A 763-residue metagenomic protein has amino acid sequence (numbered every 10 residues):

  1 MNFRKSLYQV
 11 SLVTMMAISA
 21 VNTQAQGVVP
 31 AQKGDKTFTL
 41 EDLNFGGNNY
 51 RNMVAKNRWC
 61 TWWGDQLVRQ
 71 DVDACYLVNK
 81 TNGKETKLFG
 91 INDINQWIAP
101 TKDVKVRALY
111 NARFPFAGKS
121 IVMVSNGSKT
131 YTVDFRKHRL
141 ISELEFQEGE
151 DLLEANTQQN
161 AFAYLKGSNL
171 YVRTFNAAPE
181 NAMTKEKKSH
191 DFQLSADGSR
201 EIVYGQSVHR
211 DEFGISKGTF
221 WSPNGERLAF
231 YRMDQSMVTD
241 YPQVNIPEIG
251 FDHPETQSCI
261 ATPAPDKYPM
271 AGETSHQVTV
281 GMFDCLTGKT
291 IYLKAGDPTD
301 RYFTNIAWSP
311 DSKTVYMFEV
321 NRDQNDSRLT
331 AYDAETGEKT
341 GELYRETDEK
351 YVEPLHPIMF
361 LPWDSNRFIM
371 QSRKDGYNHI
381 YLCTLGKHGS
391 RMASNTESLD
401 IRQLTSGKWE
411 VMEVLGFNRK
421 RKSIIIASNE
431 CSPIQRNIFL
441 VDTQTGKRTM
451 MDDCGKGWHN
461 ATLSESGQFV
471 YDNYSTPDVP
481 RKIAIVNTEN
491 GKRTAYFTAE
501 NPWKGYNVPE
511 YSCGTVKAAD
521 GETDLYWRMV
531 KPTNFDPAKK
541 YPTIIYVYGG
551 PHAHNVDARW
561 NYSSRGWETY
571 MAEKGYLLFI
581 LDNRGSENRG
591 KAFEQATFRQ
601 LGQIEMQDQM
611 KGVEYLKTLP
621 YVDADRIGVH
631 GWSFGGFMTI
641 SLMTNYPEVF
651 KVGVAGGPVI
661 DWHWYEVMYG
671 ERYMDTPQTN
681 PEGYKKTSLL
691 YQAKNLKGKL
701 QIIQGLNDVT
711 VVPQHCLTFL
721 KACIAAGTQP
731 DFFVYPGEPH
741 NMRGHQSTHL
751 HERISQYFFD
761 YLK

Functional and structural regions predicted by a protein language model:
M1-A31: Bacterial Sec-dependent N-terminal signal peptides
N2, T39, G90-D93, T384 (+3 more regions): Short, solvent-exposed coil/turn linker segments
R4-V13, N156, D520, V709: Generic alpha-helix initiation/capping and coil-helix boundary signal
Q9, A25-N460, S466-F469, P477-V479 (+1 more regions): Beta-propeller folds
A307, S312, M450, H459-K763: Serine-hydrolase catalytic core recognition
